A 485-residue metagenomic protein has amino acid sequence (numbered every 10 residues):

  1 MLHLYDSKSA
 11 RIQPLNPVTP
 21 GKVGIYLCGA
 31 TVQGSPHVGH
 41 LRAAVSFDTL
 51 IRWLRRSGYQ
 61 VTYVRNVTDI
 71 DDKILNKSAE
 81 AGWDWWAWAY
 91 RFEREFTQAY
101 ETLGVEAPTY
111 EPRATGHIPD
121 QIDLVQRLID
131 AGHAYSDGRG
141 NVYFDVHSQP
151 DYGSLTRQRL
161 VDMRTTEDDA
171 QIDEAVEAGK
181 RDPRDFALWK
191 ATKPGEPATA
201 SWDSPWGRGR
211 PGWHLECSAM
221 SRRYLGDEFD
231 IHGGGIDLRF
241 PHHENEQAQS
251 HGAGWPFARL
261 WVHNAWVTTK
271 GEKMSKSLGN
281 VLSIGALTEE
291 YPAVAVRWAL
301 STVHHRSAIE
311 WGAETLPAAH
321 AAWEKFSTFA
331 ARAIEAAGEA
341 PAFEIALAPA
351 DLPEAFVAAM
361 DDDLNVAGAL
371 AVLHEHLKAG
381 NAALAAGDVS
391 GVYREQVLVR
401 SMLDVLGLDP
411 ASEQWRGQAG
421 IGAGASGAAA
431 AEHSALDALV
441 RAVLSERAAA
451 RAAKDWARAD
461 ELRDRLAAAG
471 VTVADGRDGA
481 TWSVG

Functional and structural regions predicted by a protein language model:
M1-Q33, D48, P119-I334: Alpha-helical recognition segments enriched in aromatics with Gly/Pro capping that present substrate-recognition
S9-P14, V18-E106, W482: N-terminal, positively charged nucleic-acid-binding surface of large information/translation enzymes
R55, E101, I129-D130, V262 (+1 more regions): Alpha-helix C-terminal capping/helix-coil junction sites
Y59, H133, V471: Short phosphate-binding/catalytic loops that engage adenosine nucleotides
V67-D72, R94-F96, E106-Q121, R139-S148: Short, glycine/charge-rich beta-strand/loop segments that flank catalytic centers and engage negatively charged groups
A107, D137-R139, D475-G479: Short Gly/Ser/Thr- and Asp/Glu-enriched loop/turn motifs at secondary-structure junctions
K273-M274, V281-G485: Structural preference for alpha-helix termini/caps and helix-kink/transition segments
